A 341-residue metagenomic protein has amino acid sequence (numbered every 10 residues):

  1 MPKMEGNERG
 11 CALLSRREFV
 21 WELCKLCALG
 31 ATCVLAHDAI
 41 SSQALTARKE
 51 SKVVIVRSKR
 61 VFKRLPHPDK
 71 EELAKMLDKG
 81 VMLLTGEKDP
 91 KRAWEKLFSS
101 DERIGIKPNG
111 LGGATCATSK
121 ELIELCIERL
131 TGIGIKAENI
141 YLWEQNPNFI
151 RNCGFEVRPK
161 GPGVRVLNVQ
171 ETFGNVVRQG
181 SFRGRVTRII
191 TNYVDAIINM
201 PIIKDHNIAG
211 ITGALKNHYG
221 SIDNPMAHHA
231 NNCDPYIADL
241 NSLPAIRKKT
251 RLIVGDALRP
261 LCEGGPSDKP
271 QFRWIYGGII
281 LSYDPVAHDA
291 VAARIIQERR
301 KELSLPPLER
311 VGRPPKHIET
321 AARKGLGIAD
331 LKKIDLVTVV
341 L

Functional and structural regions predicted by a protein language model:
P2-L341: N-terminal and secondary-structure boundary signal
